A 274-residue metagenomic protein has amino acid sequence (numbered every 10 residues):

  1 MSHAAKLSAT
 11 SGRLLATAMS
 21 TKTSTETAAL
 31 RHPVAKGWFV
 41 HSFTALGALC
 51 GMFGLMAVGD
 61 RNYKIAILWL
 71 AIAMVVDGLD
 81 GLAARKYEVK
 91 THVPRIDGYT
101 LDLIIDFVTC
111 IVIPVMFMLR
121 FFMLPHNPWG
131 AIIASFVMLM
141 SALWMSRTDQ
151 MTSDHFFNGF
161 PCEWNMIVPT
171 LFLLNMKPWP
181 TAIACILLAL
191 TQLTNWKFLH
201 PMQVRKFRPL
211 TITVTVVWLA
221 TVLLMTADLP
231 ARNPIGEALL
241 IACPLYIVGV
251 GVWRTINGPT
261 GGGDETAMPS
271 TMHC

Functional and structural regions predicted by a protein language model:
S2-T27, F157-C274: C-terminal membrane-associated helical module and adjoining short loops/tails
S20-R31, L79-G98, H155-N158, C162 (+1 more regions): Cytosolic, membrane-interface loops and tails of multi-pass inner-membrane proteins
L30-K86: Active-site-proximal cofactor/substrate-binding loop regions of enzyme domains
H32-S42, I96-I104, Q150-N158, P201-R208: Short, amphipathic, aromatic/basic-enriched membrane-interface segments that mark the entry/exit of transmembrane
A35-K36, H126-M145, L199-K206, V250-T260: Hydrophobic alpha-helical transmembrane segments and immediately flanking/interface helices in integral membrane
V40-A45, K86-W144: Multi-pass membrane catalytic core of lipid/isoprenoid biosynthesis enzymes
F43-L49, W69-I72, V76, V108-I111 (+9 more regions): Lipid-exposed faces of alpha-helical membrane segments in multi-pass integral membrane proteins
F53-L68, V108, P114-I133, L171-A182 (+1 more regions): Helix-coil boundary and interhelical linker segments in multi-pass alpha-helical membrane proteins
